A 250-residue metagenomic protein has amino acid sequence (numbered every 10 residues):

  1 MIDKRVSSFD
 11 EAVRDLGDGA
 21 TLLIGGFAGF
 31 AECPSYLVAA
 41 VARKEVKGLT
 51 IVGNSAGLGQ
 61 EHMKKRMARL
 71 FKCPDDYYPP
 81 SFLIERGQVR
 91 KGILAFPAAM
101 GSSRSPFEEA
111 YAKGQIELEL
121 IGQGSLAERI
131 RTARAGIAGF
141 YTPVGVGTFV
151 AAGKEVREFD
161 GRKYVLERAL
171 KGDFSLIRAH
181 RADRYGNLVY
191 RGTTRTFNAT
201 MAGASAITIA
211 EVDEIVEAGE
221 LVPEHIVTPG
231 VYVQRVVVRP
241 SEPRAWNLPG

Functional and structural regions predicted by a protein language model:
M1-G250: Conserved alpha/beta enzyme-core scaffold
